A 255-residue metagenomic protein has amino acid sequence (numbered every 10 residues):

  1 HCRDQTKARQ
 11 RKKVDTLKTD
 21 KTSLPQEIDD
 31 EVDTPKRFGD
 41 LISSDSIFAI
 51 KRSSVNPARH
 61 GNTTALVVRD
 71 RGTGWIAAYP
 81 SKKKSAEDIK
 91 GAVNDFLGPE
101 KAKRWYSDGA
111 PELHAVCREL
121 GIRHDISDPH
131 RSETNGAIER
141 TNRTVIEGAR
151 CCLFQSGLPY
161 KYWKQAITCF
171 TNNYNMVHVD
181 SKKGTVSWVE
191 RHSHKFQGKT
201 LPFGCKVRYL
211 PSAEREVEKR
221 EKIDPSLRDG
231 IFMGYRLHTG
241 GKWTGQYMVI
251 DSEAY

Functional and structural regions predicted by a protein language model:
H1-E147, H192-Y255: Retroviral integrase
R131-S132, A137-S181: Surface-exposed, charged/polar loop-rich segments that form substrate/cofactor-binding or regulatory interfaces
G157, K182-V186, R215: Structured alpha-helical bundle/scaffold domains in large eukaryotic membrane-trafficking regulators
A166-G204, R208: Active-site-proximal acidic segments at structured loop/helix or strand boundaries that coordinate catalytic metals
